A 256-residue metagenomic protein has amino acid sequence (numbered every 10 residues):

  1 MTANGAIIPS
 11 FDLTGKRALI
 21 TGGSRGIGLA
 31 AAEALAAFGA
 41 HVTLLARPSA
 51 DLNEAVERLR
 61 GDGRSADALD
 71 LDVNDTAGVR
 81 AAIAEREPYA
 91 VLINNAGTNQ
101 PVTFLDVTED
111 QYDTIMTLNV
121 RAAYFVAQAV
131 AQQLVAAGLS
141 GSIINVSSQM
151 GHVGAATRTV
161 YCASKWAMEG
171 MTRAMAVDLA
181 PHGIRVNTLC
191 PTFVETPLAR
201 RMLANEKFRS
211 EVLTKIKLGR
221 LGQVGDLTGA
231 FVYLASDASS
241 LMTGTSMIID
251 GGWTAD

Functional and structural regions predicted by a protein language model:
R17, S24-G26: Conserved glycine-rich cofactor-binding loop
T103-F104, T108-T114, V212: Substrate-binding pocket helix/loop in short-chain dehydrogenase/reductase
L105, V153-T159, P181-H182, G219 (+1 more regions): Active-site loop immediately N-terminal to the catalytic Tyr-X3-Lys motif of short-chain dehydrogenase/reductase
A127, S164, T172: Active-site helix of classical SDR
Q132, V177-P181, S240: Alpha-helical segment proximal to the catalytic Tyr-Lys
S148: Residue(s) in the substrate-gating loop at a strand-loop-helix junction that position the organic substrate next
I184-R185, R220-I249, T254: C-terminal substrate-recognition "lid" of short-chain dehydrogenase/reductases
